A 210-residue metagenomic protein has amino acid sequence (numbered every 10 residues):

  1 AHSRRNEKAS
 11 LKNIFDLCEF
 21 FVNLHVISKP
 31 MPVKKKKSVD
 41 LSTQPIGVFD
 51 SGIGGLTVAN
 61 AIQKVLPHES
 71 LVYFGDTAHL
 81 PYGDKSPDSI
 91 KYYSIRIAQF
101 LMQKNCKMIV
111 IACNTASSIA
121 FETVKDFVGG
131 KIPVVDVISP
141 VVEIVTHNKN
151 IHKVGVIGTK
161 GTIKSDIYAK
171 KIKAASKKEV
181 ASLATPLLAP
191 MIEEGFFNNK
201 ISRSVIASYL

Functional and structural regions predicted by a protein language model:
A1-A9, I14-S28: Short, low-complexity, charge-dense intrinsically disordered segments
P32-L210: Non-catalytic structural scaffold of enzyme domains
